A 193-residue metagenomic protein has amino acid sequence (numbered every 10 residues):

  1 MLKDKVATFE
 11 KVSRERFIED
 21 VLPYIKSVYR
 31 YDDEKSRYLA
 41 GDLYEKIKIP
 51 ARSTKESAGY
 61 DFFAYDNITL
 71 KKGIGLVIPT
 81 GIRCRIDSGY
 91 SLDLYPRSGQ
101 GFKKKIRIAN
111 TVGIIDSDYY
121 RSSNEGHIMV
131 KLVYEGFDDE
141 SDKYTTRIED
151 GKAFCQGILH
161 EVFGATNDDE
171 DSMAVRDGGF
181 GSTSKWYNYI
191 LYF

Functional and structural regions predicted by a protein language model:
M1-F193: DUTPase catalytic domain/fold
